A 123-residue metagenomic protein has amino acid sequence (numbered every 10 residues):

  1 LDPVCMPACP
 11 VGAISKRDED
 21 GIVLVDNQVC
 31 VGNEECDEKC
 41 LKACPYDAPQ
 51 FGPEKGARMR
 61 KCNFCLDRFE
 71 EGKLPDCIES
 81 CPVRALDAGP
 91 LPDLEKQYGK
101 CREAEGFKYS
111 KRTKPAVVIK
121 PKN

Functional and structural regions predicted by a protein language model:
L1-N123: Non-ligating segments of multi-cofactor redox enzymes
